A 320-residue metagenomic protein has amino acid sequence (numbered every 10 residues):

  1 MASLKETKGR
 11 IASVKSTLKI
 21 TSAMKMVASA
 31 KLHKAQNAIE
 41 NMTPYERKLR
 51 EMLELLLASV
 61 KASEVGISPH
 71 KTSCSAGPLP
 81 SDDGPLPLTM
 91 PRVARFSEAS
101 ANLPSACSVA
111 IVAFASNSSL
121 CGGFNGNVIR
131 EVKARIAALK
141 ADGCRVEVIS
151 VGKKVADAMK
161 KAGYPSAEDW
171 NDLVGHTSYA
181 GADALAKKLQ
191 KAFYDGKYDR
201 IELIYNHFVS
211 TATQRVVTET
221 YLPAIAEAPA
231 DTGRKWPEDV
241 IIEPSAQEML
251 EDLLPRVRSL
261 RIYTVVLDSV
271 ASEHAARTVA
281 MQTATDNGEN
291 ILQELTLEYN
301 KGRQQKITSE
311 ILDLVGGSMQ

Functional and structural regions predicted by a protein language model:
M1-C74, P78, D82-Q320: C-terminal beta-strand-loop-alpha-helix "lid" module of Rossmann-like NAD(P)-dependent dehydrogenases
